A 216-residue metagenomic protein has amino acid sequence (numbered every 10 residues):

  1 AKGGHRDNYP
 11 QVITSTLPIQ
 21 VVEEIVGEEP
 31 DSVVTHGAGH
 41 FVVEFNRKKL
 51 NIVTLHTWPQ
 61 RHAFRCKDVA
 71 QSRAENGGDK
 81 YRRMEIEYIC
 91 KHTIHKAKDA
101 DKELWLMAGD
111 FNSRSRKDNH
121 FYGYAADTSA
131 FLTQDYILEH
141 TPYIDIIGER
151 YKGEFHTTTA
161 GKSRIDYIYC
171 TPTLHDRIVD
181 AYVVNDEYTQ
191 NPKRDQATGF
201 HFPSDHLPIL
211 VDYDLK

Functional and structural regions predicted by a protein language model:
A1-Q60: Structured beta-strand-rich core segments of catalytic domains in phosphoester-bond hydrolases
D7, D79-R83, K162: Solvent-exposed, acidic/flexible segments
I13, I19-V21, F41-V43, L50-I52 (+5 more regions): Hydrophobic beta-strand residues in large extracellular and virion-surface proteins
E24-E29, A74-K80: Flexible, glycine/proline-enriched loop segments at strand-loop-helix junctions that form or flank small-ligand binding
I25, H95-L106, S113-K216: Metal-dependent phosphoester-hydrolase catalytic domains
V33-H36, G77-C90, S129, P203: Soluble or luminal CAZymes and related metallo-dependent hydrolases
K49-E75, H206: Active-site-proximal beta-strand elements of phosphoester/diester hydrolases
N51, G78-F111: His/acidic metal-ligating clusters that form di-metal
